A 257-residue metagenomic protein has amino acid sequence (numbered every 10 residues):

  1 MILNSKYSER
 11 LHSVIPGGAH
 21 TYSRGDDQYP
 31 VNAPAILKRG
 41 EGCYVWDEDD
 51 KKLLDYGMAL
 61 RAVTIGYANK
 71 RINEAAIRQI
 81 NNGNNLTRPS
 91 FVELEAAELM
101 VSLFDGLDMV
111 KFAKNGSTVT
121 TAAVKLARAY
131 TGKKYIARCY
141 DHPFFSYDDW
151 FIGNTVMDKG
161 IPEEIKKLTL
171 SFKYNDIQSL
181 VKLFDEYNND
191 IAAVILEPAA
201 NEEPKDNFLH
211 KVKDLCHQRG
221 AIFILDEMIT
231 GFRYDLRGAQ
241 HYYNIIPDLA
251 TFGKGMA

Functional and structural regions predicted by a protein language model:
M1-R39: Active-site-adjacent loop/helix segments that line or gate small-molecule/cofactor pockets in enzymes
I15-T21, S117, H142-Y147, M256-A257: Conserved A3 ("GATE") glycine/threonine-rich loop of ANL adenylate-forming enzymes
G18, D50, A76, M100 (+6 more regions): Buried hydrophobic positions in well-ordered alpha/beta secondary-structure cores of metabolic enzymes
S23, L53-Y56, V110-A113, R138-C139 (+3 more regions): General beta-strand structural signal in soluble alpha/beta enzymes
P34-D55: Active-site and channel-lining beta-strand-loop segments that bind or position nucleotide-derived/phosphorylated
K52-Y130: Glycine-rich loop-to-alpha-helix module at the N-terminal edge of alpha/beta enzyme cores
E98-A192: PLP-dependent aspartate aminotransferase-fold enzymes
G160-P162, L170-A257: Conserved PLP-enzyme active-site core in the AAT-like
